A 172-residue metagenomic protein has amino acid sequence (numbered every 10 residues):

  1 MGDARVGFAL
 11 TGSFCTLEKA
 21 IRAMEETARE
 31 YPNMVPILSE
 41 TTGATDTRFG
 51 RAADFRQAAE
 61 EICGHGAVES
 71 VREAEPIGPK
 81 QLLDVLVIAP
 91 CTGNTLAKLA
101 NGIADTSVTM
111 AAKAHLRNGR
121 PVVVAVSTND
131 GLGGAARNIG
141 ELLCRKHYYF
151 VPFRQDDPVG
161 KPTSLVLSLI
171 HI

Functional and structural regions predicted by a protein language model:
V6-A53: Glycine-rich phosphate/diphosphate-binding loop of Rossmann-like nucleotide-binding domains
M34, G66-A67, V122, Y149-F150: Hydrophobic beta-strand scaffold residues
T45, P158-T163: Structural/interface elements that position substrates and couple domains in central-metabolism enzymes
A53-I88: Glycine-rich oxoanion-binding loops at beta->alpha junctions
A74-R137: Helix-loop-strand module that forms the ligand-binding subsite of alpha/beta enzymes
R145-D157: A glycine-rich helix N-cap at a beta->alpha junction
I170-I172: Conserved small/polar residues in nucleotide/adenosyl-binding loops
